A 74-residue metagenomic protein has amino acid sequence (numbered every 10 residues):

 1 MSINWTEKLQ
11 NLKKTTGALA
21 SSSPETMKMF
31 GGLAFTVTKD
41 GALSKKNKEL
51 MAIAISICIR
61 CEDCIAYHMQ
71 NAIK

Functional and structural regions predicted by a protein language model:
M1-N47: Acidic, glycine/proline-rich low-complexity segments that act as flexible tails and inter-domain linkers
E25-M27, A66-K74: Iron-sulfur (Fe-S) cluster-binding segments and ferredoxin-like electron-carrier domains, especially [2Fe-2S]
A34-F35, A52, M69-I73: Amphipathic alpha-helical segments within well-ordered protein domains
K48-I57: Alpha-helical scaffold segments that form or flank carboxylate-/histidine-based iron centers
I57-C58, K74: Alpha-helix C-terminal capping segments
C61-C64: Short cysteine clusters
